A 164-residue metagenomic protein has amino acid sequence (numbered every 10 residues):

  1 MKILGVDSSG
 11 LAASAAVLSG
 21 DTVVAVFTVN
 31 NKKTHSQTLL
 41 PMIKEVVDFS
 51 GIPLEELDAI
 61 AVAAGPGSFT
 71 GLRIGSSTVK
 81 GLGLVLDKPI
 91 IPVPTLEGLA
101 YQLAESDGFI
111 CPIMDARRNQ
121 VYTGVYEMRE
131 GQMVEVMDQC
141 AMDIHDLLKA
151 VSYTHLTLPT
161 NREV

Functional and structural regions predicted by a protein language model:
M1-A64: N-terminal beta-alpha supersecondary unit
L4, L39-L40, L57, L72 (+4 more regions): Generic leucine side-chain signal with a strong bias for well-ordered alpha-helical environments
L11, G65-P66, A116-N119: Short glycine-rich anion-binding loops that position phosphate/pyrophosphate groups of nucleotides and phosphorylated
T22, S68, G131-Q132: Residue-level signal for well-ordered, solvent-exposed loop/turn and beta-edge residues enriched in charged/polar side
N30-T38, F69, R73, S77 (+2 more regions): Residues at secondary-structure transition points
I43, T78-L82, L99-L103: Buried hydrophobic packing segments
A61-P92: DPxDG-like acidic metal-binding loop motif
P89-L158, R162: Surface "functional belts" at beta-alpha junctions
